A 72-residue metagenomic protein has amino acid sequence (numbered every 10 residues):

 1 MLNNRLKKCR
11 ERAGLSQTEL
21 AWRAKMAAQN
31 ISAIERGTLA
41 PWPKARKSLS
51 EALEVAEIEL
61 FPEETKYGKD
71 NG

Functional and structural regions predicted by a protein language model:
M1-R12: A short, Lys/Arg-rich alpha-helix, primarily the initiator
N3, A21-A24, S50: Small-residue (primarily alanine) positions within well-ordered alpha-helices, especially packing/interaction faces
C9, A40, K44, E51 (+1 more regions): Short, charged recognition helix plus adjacent turn of helix-turn-helix-like nucleic-acid-binding domains
E11, K25, R36, T65: Residue-level detection of the helix-turn-helix DNA-binding "recognition helix"
G14-A33: Short alpha-helical DNA-recognition segment
S32-A33, G37, S48: Alpha-helical DNA-recognition elements
